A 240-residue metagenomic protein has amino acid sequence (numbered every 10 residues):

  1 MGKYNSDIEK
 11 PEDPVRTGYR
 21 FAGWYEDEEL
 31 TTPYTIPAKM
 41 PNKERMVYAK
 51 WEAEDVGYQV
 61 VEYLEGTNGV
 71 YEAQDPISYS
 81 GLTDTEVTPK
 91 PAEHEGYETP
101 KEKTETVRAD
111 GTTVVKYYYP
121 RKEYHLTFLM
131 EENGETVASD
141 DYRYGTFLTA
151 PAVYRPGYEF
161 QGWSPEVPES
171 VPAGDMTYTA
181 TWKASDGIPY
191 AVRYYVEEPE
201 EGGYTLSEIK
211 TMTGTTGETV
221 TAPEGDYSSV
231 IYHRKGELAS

Functional and structural regions predicted by a protein language model:
M1-S228, H233-S240: Secondary-structure capping and domain/repeat boundary segments
